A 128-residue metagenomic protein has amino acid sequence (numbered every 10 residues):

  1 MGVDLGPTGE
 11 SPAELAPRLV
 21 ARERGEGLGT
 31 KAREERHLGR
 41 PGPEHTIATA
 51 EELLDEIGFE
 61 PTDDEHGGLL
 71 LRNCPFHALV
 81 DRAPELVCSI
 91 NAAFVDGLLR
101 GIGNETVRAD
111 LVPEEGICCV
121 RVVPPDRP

Functional and structural regions predicted by a protein language model:
M1-E51, S89, G101: Amphipathic alpha-helical dimerization/coiled-coil segments that flank or bridge DNA-binding/regulatory modules
E23, P41-H77: An N-terminal amphipathic alpha-helical segment
T62-P128: C-terminal regulatory/effector modules of DNA-binding transcriptional regulators
